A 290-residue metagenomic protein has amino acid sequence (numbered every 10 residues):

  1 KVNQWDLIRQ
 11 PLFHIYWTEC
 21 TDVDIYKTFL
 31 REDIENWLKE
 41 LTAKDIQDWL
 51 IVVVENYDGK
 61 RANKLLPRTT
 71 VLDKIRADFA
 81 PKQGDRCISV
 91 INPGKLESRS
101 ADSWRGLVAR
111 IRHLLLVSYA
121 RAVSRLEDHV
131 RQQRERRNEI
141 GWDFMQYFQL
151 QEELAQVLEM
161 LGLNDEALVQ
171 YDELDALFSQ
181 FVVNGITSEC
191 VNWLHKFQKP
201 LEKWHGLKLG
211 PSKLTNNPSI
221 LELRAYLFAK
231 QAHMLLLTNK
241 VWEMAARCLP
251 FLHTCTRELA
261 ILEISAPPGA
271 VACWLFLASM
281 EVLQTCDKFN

Functional and structural regions predicted by a protein language model:
K1-M145, Q149, I186-N290: Eukaryotic intrinsically disordered, low-complexity segments enriched for acidic and Ser/Thr/Pro residues that serve as
I15, L150, A155, A167-L174 (+1 more regions): Structural signal for hydrophobic/aromatic residues that build the beta-strand cores of folded beta-sheet domains
I46, E152-E153, M160-L163: Short, well-ordered loop/turn elements at secondary-structure boundaries
F144, Q156-L158: A broad "ordered helical/assembly scaffold" signature
E152, E159, F178, L236-K240: Hydrophobic/aromatic side-chain positions at a characteristic register within alpha-helices of tetratricopeptide repeats
N164, Q170-L174, F178, C248-L252: Inward-facing hydrophobic residues that define packing positions of alpha-helical scaffold repeats
N164-D165, V241: TPR-repeat structural position
L174-S188: Acidic, Ser/Thr-rich, low-complexity intrinsically disordered regions in fungal proteins
